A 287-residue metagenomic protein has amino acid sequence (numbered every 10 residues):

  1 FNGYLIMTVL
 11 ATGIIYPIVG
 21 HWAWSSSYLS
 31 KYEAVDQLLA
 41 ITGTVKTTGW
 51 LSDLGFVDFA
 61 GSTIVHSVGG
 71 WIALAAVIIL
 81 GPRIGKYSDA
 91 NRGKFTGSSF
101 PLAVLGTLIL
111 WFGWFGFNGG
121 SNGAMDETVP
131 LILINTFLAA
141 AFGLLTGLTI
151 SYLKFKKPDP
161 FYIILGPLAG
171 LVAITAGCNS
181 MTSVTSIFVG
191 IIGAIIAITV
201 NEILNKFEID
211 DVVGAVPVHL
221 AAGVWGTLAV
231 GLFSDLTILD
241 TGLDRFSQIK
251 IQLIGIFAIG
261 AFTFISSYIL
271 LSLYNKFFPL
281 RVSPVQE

Functional and structural regions predicted by a protein language model:
F1-E287: Hydrophobic alpha-helical transmembrane bundles of multi-pass membrane proteins
